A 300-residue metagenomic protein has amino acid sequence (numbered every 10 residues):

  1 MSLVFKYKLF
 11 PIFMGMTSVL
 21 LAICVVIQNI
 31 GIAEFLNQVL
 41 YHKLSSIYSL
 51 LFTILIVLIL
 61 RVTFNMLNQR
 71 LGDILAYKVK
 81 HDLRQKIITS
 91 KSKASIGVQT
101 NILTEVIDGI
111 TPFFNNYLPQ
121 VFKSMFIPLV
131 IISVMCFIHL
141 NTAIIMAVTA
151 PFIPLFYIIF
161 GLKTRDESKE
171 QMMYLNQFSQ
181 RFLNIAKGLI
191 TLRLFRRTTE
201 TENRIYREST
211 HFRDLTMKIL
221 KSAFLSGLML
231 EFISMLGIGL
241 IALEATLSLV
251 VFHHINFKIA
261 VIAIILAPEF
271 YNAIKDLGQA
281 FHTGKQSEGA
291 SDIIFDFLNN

Functional and structural regions predicted by a protein language model:
L3-K8, E105, G109-F114, L118 (+4 more regions): An intracellular "coupling" helix at the cytosolic face of ABC transporter transmembrane type-1 domains
F5-F64, F137-A143: Transmembrane helix-loop-helix hairpins at lipid-water interfaces of multipass membrane proteins, especially the type-1
I23-A33, P119-G161, I219-V261: A hydrophobic transmembrane-helix motif
Q28-A33, V57-I96, T104, D108-T111 (+5 more regions): Juxtamembrane helix-loop junctions of ABC transporter transmembrane domains
I32-L36, L71-G72, K91, V134-M135 (+6 more regions): Hydrophobic alpha-helical interface/terminus motif in multipass membrane transporters
L50-N65, A150-F152, G227-L230, S234 (+1 more regions): Hydrophobic alpha-helical segments in the permease module
L67-K78, F137, L155-Q177, E269 (+2 more regions): Cytoplasmic juxtamembrane "membrane-exit" helices immediately C-terminal to transmembrane segments
R197, K221, E269-F297: Cytosolic ends of transmembrane helices, especially the final helix of ABC transmembrane type-1 domains
